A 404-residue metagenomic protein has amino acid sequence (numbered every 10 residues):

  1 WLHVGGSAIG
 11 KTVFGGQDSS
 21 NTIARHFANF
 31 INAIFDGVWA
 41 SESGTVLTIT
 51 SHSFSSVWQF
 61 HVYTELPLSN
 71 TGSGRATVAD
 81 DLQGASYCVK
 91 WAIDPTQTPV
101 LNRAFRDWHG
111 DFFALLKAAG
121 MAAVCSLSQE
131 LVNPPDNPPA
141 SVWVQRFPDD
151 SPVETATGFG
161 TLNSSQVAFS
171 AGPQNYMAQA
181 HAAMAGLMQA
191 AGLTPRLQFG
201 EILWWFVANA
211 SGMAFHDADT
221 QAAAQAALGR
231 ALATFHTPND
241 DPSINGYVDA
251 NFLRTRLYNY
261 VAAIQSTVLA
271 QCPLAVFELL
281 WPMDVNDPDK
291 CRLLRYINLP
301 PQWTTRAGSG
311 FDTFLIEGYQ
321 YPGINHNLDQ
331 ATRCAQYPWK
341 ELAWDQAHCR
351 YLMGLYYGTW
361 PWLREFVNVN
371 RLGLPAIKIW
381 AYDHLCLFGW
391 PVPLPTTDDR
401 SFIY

Functional and structural regions predicted by a protein language model:
W1-E65, D81-G84: Extended, beta-strand-rich, solvent-exposed assembly scaffolds of outer structural proteins
A24-H26, P95-D111, S170-A185, A250-S266 (+4 more regions): Well-ordered, non-membrane alpha-helical segments in soluble/globular domains
Q83-A171, T313-L315, L352-L355, K378-W380: N-terminal substrate-binding region of glycoside hydrolase catalytic domains
A104, A122-S128, V132-N133, T305 (+1 more regions): Substrate-binding cleft of secreted/luminal carbohydrate-active enzymes
W108-A123, A183-T194, V248, Y258-F277 (+3 more regions): A structural motif corresponding to the C-terminal end of an alpha-helix and its immediate exit/capping segment
L131-D136, W204-N209, N286-D289, G323 (+1 more regions): Short catalytic/ligand-binding loop motif for oxyanion handling, primarily in non-cytosolic enzymes, centered on
P152-Q271, P282-D287, R292-P300: Polysaccharide-binding and catalytic clefts of secreted carbohydrate-active enzymes
Q198, Q271-L328: Substrate-binding cleft/loops of secretory-pathway carbohydrate-active enzymes
